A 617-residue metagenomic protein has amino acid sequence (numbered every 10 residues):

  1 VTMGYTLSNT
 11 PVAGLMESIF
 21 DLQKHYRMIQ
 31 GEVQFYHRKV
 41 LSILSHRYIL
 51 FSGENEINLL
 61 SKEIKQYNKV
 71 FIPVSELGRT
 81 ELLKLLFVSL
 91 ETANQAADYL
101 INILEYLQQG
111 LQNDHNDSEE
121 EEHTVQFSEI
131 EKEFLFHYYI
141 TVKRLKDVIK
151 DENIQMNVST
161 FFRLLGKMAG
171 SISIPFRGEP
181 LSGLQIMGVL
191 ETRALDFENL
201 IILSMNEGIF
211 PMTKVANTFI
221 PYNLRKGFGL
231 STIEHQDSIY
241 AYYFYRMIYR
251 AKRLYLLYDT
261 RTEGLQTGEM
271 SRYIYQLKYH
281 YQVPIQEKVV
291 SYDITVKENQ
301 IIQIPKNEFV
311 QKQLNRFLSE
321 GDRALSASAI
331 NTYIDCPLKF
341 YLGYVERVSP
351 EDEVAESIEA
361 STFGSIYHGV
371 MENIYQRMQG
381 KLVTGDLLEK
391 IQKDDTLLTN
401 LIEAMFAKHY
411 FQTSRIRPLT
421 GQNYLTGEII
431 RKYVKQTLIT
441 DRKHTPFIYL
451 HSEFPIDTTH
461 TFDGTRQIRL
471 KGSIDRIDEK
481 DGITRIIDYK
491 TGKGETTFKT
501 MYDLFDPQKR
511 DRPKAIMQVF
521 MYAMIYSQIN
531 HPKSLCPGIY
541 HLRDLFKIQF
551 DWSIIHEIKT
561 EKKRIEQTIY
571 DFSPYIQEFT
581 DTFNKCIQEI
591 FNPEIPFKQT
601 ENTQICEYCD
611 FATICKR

Functional and structural regions predicted by a protein language model:
V1-K381, A407, T413, E607-I614: Polyanion-engaging groove/track-forming segments
I201, L257, G264, Q303-R617: RecB-family 4Fe-4S metal-dependent nuclease core
